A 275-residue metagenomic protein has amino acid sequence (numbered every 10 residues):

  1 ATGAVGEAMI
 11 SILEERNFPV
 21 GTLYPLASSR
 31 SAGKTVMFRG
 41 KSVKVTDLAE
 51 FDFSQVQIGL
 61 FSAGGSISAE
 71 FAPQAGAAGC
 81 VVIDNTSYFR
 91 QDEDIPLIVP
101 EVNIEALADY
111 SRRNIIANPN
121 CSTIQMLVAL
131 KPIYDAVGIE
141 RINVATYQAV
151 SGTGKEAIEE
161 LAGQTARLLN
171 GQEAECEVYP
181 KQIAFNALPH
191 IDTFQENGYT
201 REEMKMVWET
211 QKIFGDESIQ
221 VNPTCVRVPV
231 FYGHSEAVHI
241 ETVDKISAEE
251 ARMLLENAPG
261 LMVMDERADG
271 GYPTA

Functional and structural regions predicted by a protein language model:
A1-I183, I219-Q220, E249, M253 (+1 more regions): N-terminal Rossmann-like NAD(P) cofactor-binding subdomain of oxidoreductases, focused on the glycine-rich
I12, R16, A136, V150 (+5 more regions): Change "in soluble alpha/beta enzymes" to "in soluble alpha/beta proteins
S29-S31, C121-S122, T146-T153, A187-Q195 (+2 more regions): Glycine-rich beta-alpha junction loops
S62-A63, N120, N197, R201 (+1 more regions): Residue-level marker of alpha-helix boundaries and capping positions
P180-F231: Oxyanion-binding "anion nests"
S218-A275: C-terminal active-site/capping subdomain that shapes the small-molecule cofactor and substrate pocket of enzyme
